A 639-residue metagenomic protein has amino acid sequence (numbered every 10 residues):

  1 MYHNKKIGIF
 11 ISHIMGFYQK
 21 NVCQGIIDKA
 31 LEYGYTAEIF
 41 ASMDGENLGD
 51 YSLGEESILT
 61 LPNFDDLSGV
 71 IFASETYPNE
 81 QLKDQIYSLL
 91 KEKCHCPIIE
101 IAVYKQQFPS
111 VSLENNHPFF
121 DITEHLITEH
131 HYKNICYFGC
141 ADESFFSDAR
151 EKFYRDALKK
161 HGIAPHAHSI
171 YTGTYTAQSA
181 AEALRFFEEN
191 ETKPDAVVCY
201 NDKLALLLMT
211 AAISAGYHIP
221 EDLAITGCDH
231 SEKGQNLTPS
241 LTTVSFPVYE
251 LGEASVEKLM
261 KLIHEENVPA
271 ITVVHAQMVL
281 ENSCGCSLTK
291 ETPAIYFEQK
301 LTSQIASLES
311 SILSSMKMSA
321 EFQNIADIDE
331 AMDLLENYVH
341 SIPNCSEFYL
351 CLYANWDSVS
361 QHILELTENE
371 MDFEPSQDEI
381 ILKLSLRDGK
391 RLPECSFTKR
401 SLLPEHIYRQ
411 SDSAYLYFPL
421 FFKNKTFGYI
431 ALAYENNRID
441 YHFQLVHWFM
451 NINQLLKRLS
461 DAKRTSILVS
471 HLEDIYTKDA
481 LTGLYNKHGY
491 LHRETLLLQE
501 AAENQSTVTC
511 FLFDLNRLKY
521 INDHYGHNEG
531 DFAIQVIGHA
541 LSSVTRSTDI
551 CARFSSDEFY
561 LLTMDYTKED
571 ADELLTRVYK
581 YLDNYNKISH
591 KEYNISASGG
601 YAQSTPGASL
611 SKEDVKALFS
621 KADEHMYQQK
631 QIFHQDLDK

Functional and structural regions predicted by a protein language model:
M1-G49, L53-K317, I325: Bacterial carbohydrate/catabolite-sensing allosteric modules
Y35, K317-E321, S466-K487, R493: Amphipathic HAMP/coiled-coil signal-transducing linker helices that couple sensory inputs to cytosolic output domains
A294, H527, D572-Y579, D583 (+2 more regions): Catalytic-core segments of nucleotide cyclases and related cyclic-nucleotide turnover enzymes
N324-N369: Helix-loop-beta substructure at the N-terminus of cytosolic sensory domains that couple signal/ligand detection
E405, D412-F421: A short, aliphatic-rich beta-strand micro-motif
N437-K457, R464-S470: Amphipathic alpha-helical "output/dimerization" segments
E473, N486-T509, N516-S543, A552-S556 (+4 more regions): Conserved long alpha-helical elements within nucleotide-processing catalytic cores of c-di-GMP signaling and class III
I550-R553, Y593: A short pre-motif secondary-structure segment
